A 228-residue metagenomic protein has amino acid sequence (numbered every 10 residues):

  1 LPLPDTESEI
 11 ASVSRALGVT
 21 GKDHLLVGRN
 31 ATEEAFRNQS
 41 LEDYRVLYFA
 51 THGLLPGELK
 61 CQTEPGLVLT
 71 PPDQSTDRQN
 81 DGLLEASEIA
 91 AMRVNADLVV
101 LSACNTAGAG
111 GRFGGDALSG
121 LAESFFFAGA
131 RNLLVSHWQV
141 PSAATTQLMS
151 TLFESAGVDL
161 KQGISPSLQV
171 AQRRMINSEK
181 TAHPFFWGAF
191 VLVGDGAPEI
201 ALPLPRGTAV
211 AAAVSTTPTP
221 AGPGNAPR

Functional and structural regions predicted by a protein language model:
L1-R228: Catalytic cores of enzymes
